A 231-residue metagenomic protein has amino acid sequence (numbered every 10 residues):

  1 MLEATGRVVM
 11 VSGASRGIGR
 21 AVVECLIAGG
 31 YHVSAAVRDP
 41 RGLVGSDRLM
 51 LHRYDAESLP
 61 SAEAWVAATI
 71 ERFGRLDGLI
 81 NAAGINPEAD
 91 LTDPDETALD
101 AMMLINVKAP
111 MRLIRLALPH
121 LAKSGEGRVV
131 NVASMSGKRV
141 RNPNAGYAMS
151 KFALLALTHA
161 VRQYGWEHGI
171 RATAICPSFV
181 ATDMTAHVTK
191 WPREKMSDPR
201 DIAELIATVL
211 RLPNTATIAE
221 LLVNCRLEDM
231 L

Functional and structural regions predicted by a protein language model:
S15-R16: Conserved glycine-rich cofactor-binding loop
A82-P87: Conserved NAD(P)H cofactor-binding loop of Rossmann-fold oxidoreductase domains
D90-L91, D95-D100: Substrate-binding pocket helix/loop in short-chain dehydrogenase/reductase
I114, S150: Active-site helix of classical SDR
S134: Residue(s) in the substrate-gating loop at a strand-loop-helix junction that position the organic substrate next
R139, A160-I170: Active-site-adjacent segment of SDR/Rossmann-fold oxidoreductases
E167-I170, A174-I175, W191-L231: C-terminal helical subdomain
